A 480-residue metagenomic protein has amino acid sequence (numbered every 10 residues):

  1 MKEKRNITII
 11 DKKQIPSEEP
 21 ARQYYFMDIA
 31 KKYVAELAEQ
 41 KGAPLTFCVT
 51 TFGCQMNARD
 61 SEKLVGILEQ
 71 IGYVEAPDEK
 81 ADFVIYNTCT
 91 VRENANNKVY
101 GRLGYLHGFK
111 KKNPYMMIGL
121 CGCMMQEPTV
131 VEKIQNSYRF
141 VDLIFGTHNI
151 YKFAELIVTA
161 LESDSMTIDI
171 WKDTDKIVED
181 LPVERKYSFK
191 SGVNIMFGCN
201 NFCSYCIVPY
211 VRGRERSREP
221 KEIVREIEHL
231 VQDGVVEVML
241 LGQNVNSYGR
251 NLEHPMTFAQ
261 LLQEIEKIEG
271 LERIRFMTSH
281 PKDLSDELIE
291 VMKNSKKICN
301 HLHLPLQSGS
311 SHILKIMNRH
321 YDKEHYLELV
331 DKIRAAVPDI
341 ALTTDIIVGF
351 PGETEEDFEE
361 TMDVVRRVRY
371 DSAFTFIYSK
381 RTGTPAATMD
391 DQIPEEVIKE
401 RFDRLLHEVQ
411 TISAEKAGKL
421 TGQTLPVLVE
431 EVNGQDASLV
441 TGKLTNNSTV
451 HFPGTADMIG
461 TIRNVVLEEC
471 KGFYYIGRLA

Functional and structural regions predicted by a protein language model:
M1-Y248, E287, L302, E324-A335 (+4 more regions): Proteins enriched for Cys/Gly/acidic motifs involved in redox and nucleic-acid/cofactor modification
R5, I10-K13, T388-A480: Terminal RNA-binding accessory module
T51, T278, L306-S308, V429-E431 (+1 more regions): Flexible glycine-/small-residue-rich
C54, G249-G270, M317-H320, K380-T411: Radical SAM enzyme [4Fe-4S]-AdoMet core and its adjacent flexible, acidic and glycine-rich loops/tails across
I118-L120, E127-T129, Q232-E355, R366: Conserved SAM/AdoMet-binding glycine-rich loop
Y151, N201, N246, K282 (+3 more regions): Glycine-centered loop/turn positions within well-structured domains that cap or flank conserved ligand/cofactor-binding
K186-F189, C199-N201, I298, S308 (+5 more regions): Short flexible coil/turn linkers enriched for glycine and charged/polar residues that connect secondary-structure
C203, I223, L240, F276 (+7 more regions): Conserved, mostly hydrophobic/aromatic
